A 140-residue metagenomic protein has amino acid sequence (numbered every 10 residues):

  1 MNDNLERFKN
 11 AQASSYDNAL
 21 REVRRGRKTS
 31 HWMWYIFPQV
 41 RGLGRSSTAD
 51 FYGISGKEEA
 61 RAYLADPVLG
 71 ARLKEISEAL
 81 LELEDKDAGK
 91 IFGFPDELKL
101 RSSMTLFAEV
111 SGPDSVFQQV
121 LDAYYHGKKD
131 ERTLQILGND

Functional and structural regions predicted by a protein language model:
M1-D17, R132-L134: Extreme N-terminal tail/first-helix region
L5, G53-R72, E131, N139: C-terminal end-helix/capping segment
K9-E22, L80-A88: Short amphipathic alpha-helical segments and their helix-coil junctions
L20, R61, M104-T105, D122: Amphipathic alpha-helical segments within well-ordered protein domains
E22-K57: Hydrophobic/aromatic-rich, well-ordered segments within soluble, folded domains that form packed cores
G42-T48, A108-F117: Short helix-capping/linker segments at secondary-structure and domain boundaries
A62-S111: Mid-chain, well-packed structural core segment of small domains
G112-D140: Charged phosphate-binding loop/patch that engages nucleotide di/tri-phosphates or the phosphate backbone of nucleic
